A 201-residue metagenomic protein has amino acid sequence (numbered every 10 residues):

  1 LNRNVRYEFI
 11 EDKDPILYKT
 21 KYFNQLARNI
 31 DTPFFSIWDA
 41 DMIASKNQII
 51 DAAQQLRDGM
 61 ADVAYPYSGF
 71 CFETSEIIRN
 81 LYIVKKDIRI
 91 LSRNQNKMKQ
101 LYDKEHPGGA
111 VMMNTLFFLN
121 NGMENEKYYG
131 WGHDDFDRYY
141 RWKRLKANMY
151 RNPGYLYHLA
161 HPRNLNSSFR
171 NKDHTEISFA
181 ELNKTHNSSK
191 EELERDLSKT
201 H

Functional and structural regions predicted by a protein language model:
L1-K13: Acidic donor-binding segment of Leloir-type glycosyltransferases
K13-I30: Glycine-rich, basic loop-to-helix element that forms the pyrophosphate-binding segment of sugar-nucleotide handling
K19-N24, M42, I49, H106-V111 (+2 more regions): Conserved glycosyltransferase catalytic-site signature
I30-P33, M123: Active-site acidic short loop of glycosyltransferases
T32-S45: Short beta-strand-to-loop acidic/aromatic patch adjacent to the donor-nucleotide binding site
F34, D62-V63, M149: Short, Asp-centered acidic motifs that coordinate Mg2+ and/or phosphate in catalytic or ligand-binding sites
S45-K127: Conserved catalytic core of nucleotide-sugar-dependent glycosyltransferases
E105-H106, E126-H201: C-terminal catalytic/acceptor-binding lobe
